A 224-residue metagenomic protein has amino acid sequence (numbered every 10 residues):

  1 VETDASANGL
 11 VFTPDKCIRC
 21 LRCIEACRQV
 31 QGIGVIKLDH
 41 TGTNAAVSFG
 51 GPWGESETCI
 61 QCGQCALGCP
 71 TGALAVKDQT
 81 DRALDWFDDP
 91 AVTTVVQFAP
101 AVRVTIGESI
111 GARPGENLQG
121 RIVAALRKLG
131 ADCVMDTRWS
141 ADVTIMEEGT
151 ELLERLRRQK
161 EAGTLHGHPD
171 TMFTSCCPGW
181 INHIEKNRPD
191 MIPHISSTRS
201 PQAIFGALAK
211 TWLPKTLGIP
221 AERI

Functional and structural regions predicted by a protein language model:
V1, A26-L38, L67, T71-T80 (+1 more regions): Iron-sulfur (Fe-S) cluster-binding segments and ferredoxin-like electron-carrier domains, especially [2Fe-2S]
V1-P52: Ferredoxin-type iron-sulfur electron-transfer modules and their immediate structural context
D4, N8-I18, W53-S56, P70-L74 (+4 more regions): Generic amphipathic alpha-helical segments used as scaffolds and interaction surfaces in large, multi-domain proteins
D15-Q29, E57-G72, A141, S175-G179: Local cysteine-cluster metal-coordination motifs and their immediate loop/turn environment, predominantly Fe-S cluster
V30, D39-T41, G50, C62 (+5 more regions): Generic beta-strand/beta-sheet core signal
H40-V47, E55-G63, A73-D88: Terminal amphipathic helices with adjacent charged low-complexity linkers/tails
P52-A75, I184-P189, T198-P201: Helix-enriched interaction subdomains in cytosolic or periplasmic regions, typified by TIR/SEFIR signaling/NADase cores
V76-I224: Iron-sulfur-associated redox domains of electron-transfer enzymes in respiratory and anaerobic energy metabolism
